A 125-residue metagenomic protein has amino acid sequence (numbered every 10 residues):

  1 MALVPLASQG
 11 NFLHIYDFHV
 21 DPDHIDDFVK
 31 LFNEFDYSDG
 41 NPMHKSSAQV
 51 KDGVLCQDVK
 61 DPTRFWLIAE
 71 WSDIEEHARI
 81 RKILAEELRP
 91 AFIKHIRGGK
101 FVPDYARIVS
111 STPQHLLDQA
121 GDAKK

Functional and structural regions predicted by a protein language model:
M1-A2, K51-V54: Short structured motifs
M1-F12, I108, T112-K125: Eukaryotic N-terminal low-complexity, Ser/Thr- and Lys/Arg-rich leader segments that predominantly function as
N11-H19, W66: Active-site-flanking beta-strand signature of metal-NTP-handling nucleotidyl enzymes and homologous cyclase-like
D17, R107-I108: Short amphipathic
H19-F32: Short, surface-exposed ligand-recognition loops at beta-strand->loop->(often short) alpha-helix junctions that present
D21-D23, S72-I74, S110: Short coil/turn motifs at secondary-structure junctions
E34-K51, K60, E70-A106: An amphipathic, aromatic/His-enriched active-site/gating alpha helix that lines ligand/cofactor pockets
D61-F65: A short, glycine/Asx- and small/polar-enriched loop/turn that sits immediately N-terminal to a beta-strand
